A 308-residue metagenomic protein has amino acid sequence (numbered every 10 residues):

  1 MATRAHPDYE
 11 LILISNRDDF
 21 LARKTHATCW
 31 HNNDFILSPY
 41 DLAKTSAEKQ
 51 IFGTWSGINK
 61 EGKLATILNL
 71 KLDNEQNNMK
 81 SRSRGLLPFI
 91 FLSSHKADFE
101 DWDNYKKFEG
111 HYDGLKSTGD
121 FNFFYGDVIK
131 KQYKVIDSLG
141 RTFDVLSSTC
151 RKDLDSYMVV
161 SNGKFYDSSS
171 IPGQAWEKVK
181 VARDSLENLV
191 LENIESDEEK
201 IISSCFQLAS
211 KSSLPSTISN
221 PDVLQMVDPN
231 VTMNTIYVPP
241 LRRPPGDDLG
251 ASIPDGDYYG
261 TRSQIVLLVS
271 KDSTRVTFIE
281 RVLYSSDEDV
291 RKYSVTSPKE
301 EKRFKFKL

Functional and structural regions predicted by a protein language model:
M1-L308: N-terminal nucleophile
